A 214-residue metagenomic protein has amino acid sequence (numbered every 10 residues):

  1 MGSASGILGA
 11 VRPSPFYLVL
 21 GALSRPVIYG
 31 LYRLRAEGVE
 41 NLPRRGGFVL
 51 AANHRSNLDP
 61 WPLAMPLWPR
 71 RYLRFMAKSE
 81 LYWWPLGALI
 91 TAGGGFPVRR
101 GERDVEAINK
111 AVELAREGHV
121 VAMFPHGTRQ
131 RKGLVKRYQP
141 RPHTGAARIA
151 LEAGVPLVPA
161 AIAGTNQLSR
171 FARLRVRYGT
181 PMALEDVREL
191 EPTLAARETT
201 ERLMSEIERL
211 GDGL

Functional and structural regions predicted by a protein language model:
G2-P15, V105-L214: Non-catalytic C-terminal accessory region of glycerolipid acyltransferases and related lyso-lipid remodeling enzymes
G2-R44, W84-G93: A transmembrane-helix-recognition feature enriched in membrane-embedded lipid enzymes and envelope glyco-/phospholipid
S24, A92-V98, Q130-G133: Short, basic, glycine/proline-bearing loop/turn elements
Y29, P43-E102: Catalytic core of membrane glycerolipid acyltransferases/transacylases, capturing the structured, soluble-facing
Y32, R71, F171-L174: Residue-level signal for beta-strand positions within conserved beta-sheet cores that form or flank
G38, A77-K78, G94, F124-H126 (+1 more regions): A secondary-structure boundary/capping signal
E40, S79, R99, A161 (+1 more regions): Residues at the C-termini of beta-strands that transition into short coil/loop
